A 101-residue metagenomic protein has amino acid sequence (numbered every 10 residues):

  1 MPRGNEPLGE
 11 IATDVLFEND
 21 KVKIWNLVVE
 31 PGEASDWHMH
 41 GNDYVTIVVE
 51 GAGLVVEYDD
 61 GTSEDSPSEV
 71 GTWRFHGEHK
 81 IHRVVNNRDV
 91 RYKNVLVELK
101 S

Functional and structural regions predicted by a protein language model:
M1-I11, K100-S101: Basic/polar N-terminal segments that are highly enriched at the extreme N-terminus, encompassing both cleavable
L8-W37, D43-T46, N94-V97: A short glycine-rich, His/Asp/Glu-containing loop-to-beta-strand
A34, G53, T72-W73: Residue-level marker of beta-strand positions
S35-W37, V55-V56, I81-R88: Short beta-strand His + acidic residue motifs that chelate non-heme Fe in jelly-roll/DSBH and cupin folds
G41-D60: Glycine- and acidic-residue-biased ligand/ion/polar-headgroup-sensing regions
D60-H79: Short acidic-glycine-tyrosine-enriched beta hairpin
G77-K100: Ligand-binding loop in jelly-roll beta-barrel domains
